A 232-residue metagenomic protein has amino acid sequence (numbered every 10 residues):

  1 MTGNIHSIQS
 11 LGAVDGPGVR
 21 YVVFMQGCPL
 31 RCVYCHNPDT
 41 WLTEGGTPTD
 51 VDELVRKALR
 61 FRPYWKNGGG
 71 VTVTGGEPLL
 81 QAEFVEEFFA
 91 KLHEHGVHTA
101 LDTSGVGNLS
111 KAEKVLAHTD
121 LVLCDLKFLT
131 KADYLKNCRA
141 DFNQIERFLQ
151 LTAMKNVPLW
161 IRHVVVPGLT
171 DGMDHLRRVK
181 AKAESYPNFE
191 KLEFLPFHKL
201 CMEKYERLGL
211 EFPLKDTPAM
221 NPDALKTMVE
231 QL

Functional and structural regions predicted by a protein language model:
M1-N4: Extreme N-terminal starter segment of soluble prokaryotic enzymes
S7-Q9, A13-T49: Canonical Radical SAM [4Fe-4S] cluster-binding loop centered on the CxxxCxxC motif and its immediate flanking residues
P38-V71: Conserved alpha-helical substructure of the radical SAM core
D39-T43, L135-D141, L208-T217: Short glycine-enriched, charge-decorated loop/helix-capping segments at active-site entrances that position
D50-E53, Q144, D171-H175, M220-A224: Soluble or luminal CAZymes and related metallo-dependent hydrolases
L59-P63, N67-G70, G75, L79-R207: Conserved AdoMet/S-adenosylmethionine-binding subsite of the radical SAM
E190, E206-V229: A structural motif corresponding to the C-terminal lobe/cap of the Radical SAM core domain
